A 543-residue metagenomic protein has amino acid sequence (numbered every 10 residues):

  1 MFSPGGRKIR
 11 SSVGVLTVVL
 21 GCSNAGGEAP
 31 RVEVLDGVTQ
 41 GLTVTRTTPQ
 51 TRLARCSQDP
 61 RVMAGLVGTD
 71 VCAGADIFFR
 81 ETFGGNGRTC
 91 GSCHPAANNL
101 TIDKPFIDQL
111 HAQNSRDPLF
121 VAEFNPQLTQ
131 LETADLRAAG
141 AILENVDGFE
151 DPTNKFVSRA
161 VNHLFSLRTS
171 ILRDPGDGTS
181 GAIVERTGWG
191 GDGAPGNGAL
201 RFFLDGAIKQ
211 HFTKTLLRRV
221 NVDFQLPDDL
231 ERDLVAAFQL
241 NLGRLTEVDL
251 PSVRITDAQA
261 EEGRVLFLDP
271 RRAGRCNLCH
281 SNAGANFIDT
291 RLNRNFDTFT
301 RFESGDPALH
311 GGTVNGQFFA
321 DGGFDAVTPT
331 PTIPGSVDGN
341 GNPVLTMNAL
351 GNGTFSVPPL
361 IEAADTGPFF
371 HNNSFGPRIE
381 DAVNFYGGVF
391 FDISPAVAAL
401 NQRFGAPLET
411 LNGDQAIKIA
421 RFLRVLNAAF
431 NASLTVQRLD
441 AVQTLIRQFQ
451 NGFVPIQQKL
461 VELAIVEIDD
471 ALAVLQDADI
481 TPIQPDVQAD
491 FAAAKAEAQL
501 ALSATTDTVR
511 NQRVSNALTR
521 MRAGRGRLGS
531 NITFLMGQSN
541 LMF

Functional and structural regions predicted by a protein language model:
M1-V13: Bacterial N-terminal signal peptides that target proteins for export
R7-K8, V19, R52: Compositionally biased, low-complexity segments
S12-G21: Bacterial N-terminal signal peptides
C22-G26: N-terminal Sec signal peptide cleavage junction
P30-F543: Periplasmic c-type cytochrome electron-transfer domains
